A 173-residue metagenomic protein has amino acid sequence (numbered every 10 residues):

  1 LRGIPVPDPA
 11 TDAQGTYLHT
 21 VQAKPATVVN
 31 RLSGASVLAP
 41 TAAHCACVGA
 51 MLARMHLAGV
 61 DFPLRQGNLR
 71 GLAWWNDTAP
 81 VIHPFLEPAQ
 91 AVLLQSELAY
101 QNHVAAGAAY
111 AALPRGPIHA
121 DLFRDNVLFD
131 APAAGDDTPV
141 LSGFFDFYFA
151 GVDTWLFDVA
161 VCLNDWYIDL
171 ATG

Functional and structural regions predicted by a protein language model:
L1-L64: ATP-binding pocket architecture of kinase catalytic cores
G3-V6, P25, H44-M51, A73-P84 (+4 more regions): Phosphate/dinucleotide-binding and metal-coordinating scaffold of catalytic cores in nucleotide-dependent enzymes
V6-H19, T27, V48, N76-I82 (+3 more regions): Structured catalytic core of nucleotide-sugar glycosyltransferases
A26, R115-P117, S142, T154: Hydrophobic "anchor" residues on beta-strands that sit immediately upstream of conserved functional sites
M51-A58, D77-V81, Y100, D165: Alpha-helical scaffold segments in carbohydrate-active enzymes
P63-R65, N76-A120, D130-P139: An alpha-helical support segment within catalytic cores of ATP-dependent transferases
L128-D158: Catalytic activation segment of kinase domains across protein kinase-like and atypical kinase folds
L156-G173: Active-site activation/catalytic loop segments of kinase-like enzymes and analogous catalytic loops in related
